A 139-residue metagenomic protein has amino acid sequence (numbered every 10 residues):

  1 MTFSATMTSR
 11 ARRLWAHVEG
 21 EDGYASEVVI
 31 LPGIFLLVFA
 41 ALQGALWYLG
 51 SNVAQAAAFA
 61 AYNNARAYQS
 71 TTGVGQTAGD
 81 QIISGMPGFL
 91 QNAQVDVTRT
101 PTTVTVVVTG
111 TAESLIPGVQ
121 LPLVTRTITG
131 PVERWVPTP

Functional and structural regions predicted by a protein language model:
T2-Q76: Alpha-helical assembly-interface signal, strongest on the long, hydrophobic N-terminal helix that forms
T2-R10, T72-P139: Short, conserved structural patches
